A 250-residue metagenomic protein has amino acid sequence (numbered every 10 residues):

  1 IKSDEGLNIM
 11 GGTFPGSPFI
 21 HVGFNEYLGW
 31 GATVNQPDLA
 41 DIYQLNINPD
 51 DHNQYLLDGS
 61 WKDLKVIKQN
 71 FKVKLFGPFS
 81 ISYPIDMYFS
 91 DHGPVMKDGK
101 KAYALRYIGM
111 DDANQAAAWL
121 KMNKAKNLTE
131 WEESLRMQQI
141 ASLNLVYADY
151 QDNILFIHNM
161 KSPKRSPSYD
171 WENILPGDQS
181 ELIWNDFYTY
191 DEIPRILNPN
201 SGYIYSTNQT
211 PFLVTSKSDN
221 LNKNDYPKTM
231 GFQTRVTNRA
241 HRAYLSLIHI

Functional and structural regions predicted by a protein language model:
I1-L247: Mature extracytoplasmic enzyme cores
